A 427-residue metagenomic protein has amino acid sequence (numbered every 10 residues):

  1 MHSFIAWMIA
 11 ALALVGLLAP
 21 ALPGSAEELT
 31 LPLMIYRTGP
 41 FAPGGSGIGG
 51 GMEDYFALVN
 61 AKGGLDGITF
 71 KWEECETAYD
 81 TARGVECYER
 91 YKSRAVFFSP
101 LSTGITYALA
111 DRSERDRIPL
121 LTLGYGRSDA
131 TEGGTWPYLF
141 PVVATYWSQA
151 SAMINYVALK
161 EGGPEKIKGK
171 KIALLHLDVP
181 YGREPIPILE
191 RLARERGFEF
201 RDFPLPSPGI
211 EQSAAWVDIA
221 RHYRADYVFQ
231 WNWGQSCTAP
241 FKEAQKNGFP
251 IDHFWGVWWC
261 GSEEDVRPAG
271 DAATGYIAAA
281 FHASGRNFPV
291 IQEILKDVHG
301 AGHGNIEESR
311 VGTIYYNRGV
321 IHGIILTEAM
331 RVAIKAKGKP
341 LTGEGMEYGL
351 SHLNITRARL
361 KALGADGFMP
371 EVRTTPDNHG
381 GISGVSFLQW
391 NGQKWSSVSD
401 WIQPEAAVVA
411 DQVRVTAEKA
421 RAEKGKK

Functional and structural regions predicted by a protein language model:
W7-P20: Bacterial N-terminal signal peptides
P20-A26: Sec/Tat signal peptide C-region and signal peptidase I cleavage site
E28-T30, P43-E53, A57, K62-G133 (+3 more regions): Beta-alpha junction/loop-to-helix N-cap segments that form part of ligand/metal-binding clefts
T77, L120-T122, G126-T131, P208 (+2 more regions): Venus flytrap/periplasmic-binding-protein-like
Y91-T103, P119-L123, K171-H176, Y223-G234 (+3 more regions): Periplasmic-binding protein-like
S128-D129, P137-P250, G285-E293: Extracellular/periplasmic Venus flytrap/periplasmic-binding protein
A244-H322, W401-E405, V409, R414-E423: Extracellular/periplasmic periplasmic-binding protein-like sensory domains
H303-Y316, T327-S397, K424-K427: Segments of small-molecule ligand-sensing domains
